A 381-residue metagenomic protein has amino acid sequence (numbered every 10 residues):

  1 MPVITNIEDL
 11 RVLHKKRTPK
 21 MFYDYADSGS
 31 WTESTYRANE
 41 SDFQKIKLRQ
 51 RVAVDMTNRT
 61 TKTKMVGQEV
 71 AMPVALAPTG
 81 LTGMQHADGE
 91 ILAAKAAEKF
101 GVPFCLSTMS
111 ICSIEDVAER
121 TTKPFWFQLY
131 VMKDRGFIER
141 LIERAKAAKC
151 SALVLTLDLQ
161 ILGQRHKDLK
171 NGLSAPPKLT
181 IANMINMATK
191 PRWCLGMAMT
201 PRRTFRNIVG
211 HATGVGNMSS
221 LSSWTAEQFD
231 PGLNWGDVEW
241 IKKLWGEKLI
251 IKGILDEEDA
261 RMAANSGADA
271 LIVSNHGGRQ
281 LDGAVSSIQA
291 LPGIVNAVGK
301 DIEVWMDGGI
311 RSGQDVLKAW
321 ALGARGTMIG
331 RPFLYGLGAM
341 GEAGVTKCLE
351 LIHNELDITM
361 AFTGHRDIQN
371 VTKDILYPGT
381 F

Functional and structural regions predicted by a protein language model:
M1-Q44, Q289-F381: Alpha/beta catalytic cores of nucleotide-metabolism and tRNA/nucleoside-modifying enzymes
M1-Q68, L173-L233, Q369-V371, Y377-F381: An N-cap/entry alpha-helix motif that binds or orients negatively charged groups
K47, K62-K64, P73-A77, P103-C105 (+2 more regions): Short, conserved beta-strand segments within well-ordered enzyme catalytic domains that often line or immediately flank
Q68-V74, K123, S151, R325: A generic secondary-structure signal marking the coil-to-beta-strand transition
V70-M109: Glycine-rich active-site/cofactor-binding loop and its immediate structural neighborhood
L81, K95, R120, K133-M306 (+2 more regions): Alpha/beta enzyme core
K99-R120, P124-I138: A gly/proline- and charged-residue-enriched helix-loop-helix capping module
S107, Q128, K252-G253, G364: Active-site-adjacent beta-strand anchor residues
